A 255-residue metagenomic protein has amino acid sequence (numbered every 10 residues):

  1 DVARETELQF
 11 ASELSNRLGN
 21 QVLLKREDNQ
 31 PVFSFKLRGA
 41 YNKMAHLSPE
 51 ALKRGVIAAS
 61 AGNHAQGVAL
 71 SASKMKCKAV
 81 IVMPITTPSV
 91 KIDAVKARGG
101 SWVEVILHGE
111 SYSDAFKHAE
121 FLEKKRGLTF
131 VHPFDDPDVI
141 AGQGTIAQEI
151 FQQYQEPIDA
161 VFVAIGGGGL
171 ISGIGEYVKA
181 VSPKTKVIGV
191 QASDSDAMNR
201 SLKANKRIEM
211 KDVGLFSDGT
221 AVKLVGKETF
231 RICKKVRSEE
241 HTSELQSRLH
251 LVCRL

Functional and structural regions predicted by a protein language model:
D1-S243, S247-R248: PLP-dependent amino-acid enzyme catalytic core
L245, V252-L255: Hydrophobic alpha-helical segments, chiefly the membrane-spanning helices and signal/signal-anchor peptides
